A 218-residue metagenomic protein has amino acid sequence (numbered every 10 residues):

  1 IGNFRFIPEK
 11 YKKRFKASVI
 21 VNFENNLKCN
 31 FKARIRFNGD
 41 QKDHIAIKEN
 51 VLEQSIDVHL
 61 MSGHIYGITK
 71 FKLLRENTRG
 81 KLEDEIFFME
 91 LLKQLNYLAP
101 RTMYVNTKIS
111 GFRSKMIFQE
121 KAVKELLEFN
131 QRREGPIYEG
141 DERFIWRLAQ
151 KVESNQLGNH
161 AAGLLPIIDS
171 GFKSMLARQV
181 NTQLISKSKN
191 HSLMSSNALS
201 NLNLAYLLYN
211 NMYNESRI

Functional and structural regions predicted by a protein language model:
I1-I86: Conserved NTP-binding catalytic cores of kinases and kinase-like/nucleotidyltransferase enzymes across multiple kinase
P8-Y11, N25, I47-E49, N96-L98 (+2 more regions): A general structural signal for short secondary-structure junctions and capping/turn motifs
R14-S18, N30-K32, E53-S55, T102-Y104 (+4 more regions): Extracellular structured ligand-interaction cores
G39, N77, I109, D141-E142: Solvent-exposed, flexible loop/coil residues
V58, L92, Q119: A residue-level signal for conserved active-site and pocket-lining positions in enzyme catalytic cores
Y66-S114, S192-I218: A conserved hydrophobic secondary-structure block that centers on an alpha-helix together with its immediately flanking
F112-K124: Charged, often glycine-rich, active-site loop that binds/positions anionic groups
V123-I218: ATP-dependent phospho-/nucleotidyl transfer catalytic cores
